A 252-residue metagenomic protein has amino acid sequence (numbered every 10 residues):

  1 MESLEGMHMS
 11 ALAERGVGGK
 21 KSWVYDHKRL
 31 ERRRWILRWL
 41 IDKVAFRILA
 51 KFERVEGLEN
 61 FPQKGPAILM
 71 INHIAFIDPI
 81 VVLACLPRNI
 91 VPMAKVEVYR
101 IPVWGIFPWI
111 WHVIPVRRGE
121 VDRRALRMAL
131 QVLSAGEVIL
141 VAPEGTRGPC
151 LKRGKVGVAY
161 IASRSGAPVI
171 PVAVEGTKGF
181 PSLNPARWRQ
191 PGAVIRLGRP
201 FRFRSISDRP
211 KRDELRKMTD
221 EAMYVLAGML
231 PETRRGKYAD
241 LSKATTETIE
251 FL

Functional and structural regions predicted by a protein language model:
M1-G19: Soluble, non-transmembrane catalytic domains of enzymes that act on hydrophobic metabolites at membranes
A13-A50: Extreme N-terminal tail/first-helix region
I41-H73: Helix-to-loop junction immediately C-terminal to a conserved catalytic motif
Q63-E120, M128: Catalytic core of membrane glycerolipid acyltransferases/transacylases, capturing the structured, soluble-facing
P66-I68, G136-A142, I170: Residue-level preference for the first positions of well-ordered beta-strands
L130-A159: Catalytic-site beta-strand/loop segments enriched in glycine and acidic/polar residues
P149-K217, L241-L252: A cross-family acyltransferase "interaction/gating" segment
R216-T246: Charged, glycine-interspersed solvent-exposed loop segments at helix/strand-loop junctions that cap or gate access
